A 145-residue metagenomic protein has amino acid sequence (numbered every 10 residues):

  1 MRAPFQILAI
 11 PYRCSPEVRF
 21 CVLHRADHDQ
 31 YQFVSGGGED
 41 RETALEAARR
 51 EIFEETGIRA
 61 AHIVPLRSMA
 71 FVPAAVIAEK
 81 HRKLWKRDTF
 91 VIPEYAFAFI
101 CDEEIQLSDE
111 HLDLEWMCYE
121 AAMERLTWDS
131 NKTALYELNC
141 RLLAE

Functional and structural regions predicted by a protein language model:
M1-C21, D40: Conserved N-terminal beta-strand and adjoining loop/helix that marks the start of the Nudix/MutT-like hydrolase domain
F5, Y31, F90, E115: Residues that recognize and position ribonucleotide moieties
S15-V18, H28-D29, E39, A70-I77 (+1 more regions): Short, charged/polar surface micro-motifs in flexible loops or helix N-caps
E17-A61, L66: Conserved Nudix-box catalytic region and its N-terminal flanking loop in Nudix hydrolases and closely related
G57-E103: Active-site segment of metal-dependent pyrophosphate-handling enzymes, primarily the Nudix hydrolase catalytic core
E94-Y136: NUDIX/MutT-family hydrolases
E137-L142: C-terminal alpha-helix
